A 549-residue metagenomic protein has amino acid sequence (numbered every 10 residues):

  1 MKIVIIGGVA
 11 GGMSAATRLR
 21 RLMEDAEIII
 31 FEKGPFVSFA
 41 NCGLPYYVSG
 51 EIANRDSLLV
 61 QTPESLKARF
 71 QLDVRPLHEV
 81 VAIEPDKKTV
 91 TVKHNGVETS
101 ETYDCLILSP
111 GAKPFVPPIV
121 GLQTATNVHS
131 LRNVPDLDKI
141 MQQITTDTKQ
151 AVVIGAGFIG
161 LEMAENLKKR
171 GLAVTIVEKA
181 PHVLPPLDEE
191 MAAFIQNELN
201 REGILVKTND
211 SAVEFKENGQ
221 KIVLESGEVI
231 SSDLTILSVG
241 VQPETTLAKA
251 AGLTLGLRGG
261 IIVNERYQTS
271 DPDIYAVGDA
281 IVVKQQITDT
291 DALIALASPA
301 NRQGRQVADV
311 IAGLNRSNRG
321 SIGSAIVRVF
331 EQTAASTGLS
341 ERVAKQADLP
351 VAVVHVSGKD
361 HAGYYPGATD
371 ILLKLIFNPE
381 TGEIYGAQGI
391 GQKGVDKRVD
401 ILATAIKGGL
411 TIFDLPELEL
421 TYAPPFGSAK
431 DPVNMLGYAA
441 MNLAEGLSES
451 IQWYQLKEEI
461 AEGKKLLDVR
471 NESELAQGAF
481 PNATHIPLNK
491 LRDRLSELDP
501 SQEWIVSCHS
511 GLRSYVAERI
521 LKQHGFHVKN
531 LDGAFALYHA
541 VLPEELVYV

Functional and structural regions predicted by a protein language model:
M1, G8, G12, A280-K393 (+3 more regions): Mid-to-C-terminal Rossmann-like scaffold of FAD/NAD(P)H-dependent oxidoreductases
M1-D73, F158, A164-P186, S324 (+3 more regions): Beta1-alpha1 glycine-rich phosphate/pyrophosphate-binding loop at the start of Rossmann-like nucleotide-binding domains
R18-C105, D188-L205, V343, M435 (+1 more regions): N-terminal Rossmann-like dinucleotide/flavin-binding domain of flavoprotein oxidoreductases that bind FAD/FMN
D25-E27, R69, R75-H94, S100-E101 (+2 more regions): A Rossmann-like FAD-binding core segment of flavoenzymes
L59, A151, F158-E214, L296-A300 (+3 more regions): Rossmann-like dinucleotide-binding cores of NAD(P)H-dependent redox enzymes
P110-R170, L205-V206, V263-E265, T484-L488 (+2 more regions): Glycine-rich dinucleotide-binding loop and its adjacent helix/turn
T124-D147, G219-V223, E228-Q306, I401 (+1 more regions): FAD-site-proximal beta/loop scaffold in flavoenzymes
F413-P424, S428-W453, K457-K465, E472-W504 (+1 more regions): Rhodanese-like catalytic fold shared by cysteine-dependent sulfurtransferases and DSP/PTP-type phosphatases
